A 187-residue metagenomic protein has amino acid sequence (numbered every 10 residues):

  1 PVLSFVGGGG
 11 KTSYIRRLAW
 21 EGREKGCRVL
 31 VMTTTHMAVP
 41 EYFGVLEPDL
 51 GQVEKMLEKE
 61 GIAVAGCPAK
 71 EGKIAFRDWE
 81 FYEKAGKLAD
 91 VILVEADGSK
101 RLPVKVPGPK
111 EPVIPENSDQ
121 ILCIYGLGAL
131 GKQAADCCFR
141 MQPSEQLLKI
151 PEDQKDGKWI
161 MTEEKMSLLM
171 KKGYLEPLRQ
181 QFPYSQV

Functional and structural regions predicted by a protein language model:
P1-K25: Walker A (P-loop) phosphate-binding motif
F5, L30-T33, V64-C67, I92-A96 (+2 more regions): General beta-strand structural signal in soluble alpha/beta enzymes
L18, K84-A85: Catalytic-core regions built around general acid/base machinery
A19-G72: N-terminal phosphate/diphosphate-binding loop that engages ATP/GTP or pyrophosphate donors across diverse enzyme folds
E60-A63, K87-I92, Q120: Loop/turn-to-beta-strand initiation segments
V64, E80-E83: Internal glycine-rich flexible loops
G72-E80, K87-L88, D97-V187: Conserved catalytic-core segment of NTP-binding enzymes
